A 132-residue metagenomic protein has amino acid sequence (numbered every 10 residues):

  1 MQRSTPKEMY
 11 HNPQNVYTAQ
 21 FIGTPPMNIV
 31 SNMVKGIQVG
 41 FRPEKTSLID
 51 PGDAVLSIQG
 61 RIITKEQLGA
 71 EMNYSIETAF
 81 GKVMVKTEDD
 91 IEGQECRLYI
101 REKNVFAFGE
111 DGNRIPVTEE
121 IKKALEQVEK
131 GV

Functional and structural regions predicted by a protein language model:
M1-K35, P43-E44: Internal alpha/beta loop-helix hairpins
P25, K35-V132: Non-catalytic connector elements of ABC transporters
